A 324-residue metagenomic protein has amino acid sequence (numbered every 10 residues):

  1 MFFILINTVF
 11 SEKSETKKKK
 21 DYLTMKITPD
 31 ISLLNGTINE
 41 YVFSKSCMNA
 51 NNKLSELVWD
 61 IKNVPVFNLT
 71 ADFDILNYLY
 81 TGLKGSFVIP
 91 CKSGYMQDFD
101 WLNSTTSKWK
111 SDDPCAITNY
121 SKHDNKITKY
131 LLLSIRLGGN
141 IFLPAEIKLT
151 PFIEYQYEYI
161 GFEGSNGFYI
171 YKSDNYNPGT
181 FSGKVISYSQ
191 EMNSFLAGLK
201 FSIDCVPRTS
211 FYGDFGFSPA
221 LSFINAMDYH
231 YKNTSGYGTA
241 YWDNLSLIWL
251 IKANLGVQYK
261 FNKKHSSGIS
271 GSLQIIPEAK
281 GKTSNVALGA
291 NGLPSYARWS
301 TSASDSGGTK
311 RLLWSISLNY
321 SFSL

Functional and structural regions predicted by a protein language model:
M1-T24, S323-L324: Cleavable N-terminal export/targeting peptides
T16, S55, F67-L69: General structural concept
K19-I27, P65, N77-L83, A145-P151 (+5 more regions): Outer-envelope beta-barrel architecture signal
T24-D30, N35-N39, N68-D72, K84 (+5 more regions): Ser/Thr- (and often Asn-) enriched beta-sheet segments in non-cytosolic proteins
I27-N35, L83-I89, G139, P151-Y159 (+3 more regions): Transmembrane beta-barrel strands of outer-membrane/channel proteins
T37-V64, I89-L132, E158-S194, S218-N254 (+1 more regions): Extracellular/periplasm-exposed beta-strand and loop segments of Gram-negative cell-envelope proteins, dominated by
N68-D72, L76, Y80, V88-P90: Post-signal peptide N-terminal segment of secreted/secretory-pathway proteins
L69-F73, L133-I141, I153-Y157, A197-I203 (+4 more regions): Residues on the lipid-exposed face of transmembrane beta-strands in outer-membrane beta-barrel proteins
